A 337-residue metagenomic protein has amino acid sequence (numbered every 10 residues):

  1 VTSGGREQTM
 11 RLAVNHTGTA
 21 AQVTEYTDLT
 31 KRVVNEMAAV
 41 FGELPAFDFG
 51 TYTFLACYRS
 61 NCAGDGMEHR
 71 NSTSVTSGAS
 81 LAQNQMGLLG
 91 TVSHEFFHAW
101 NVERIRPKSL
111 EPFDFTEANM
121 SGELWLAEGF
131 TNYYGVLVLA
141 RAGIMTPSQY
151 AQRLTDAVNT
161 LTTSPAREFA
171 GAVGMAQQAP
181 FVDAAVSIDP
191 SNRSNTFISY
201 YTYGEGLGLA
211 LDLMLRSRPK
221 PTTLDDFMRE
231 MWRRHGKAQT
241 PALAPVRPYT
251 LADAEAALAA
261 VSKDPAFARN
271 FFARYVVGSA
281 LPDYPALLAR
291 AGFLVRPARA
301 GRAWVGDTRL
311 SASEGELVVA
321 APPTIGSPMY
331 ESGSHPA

Functional and structural regions predicted by a protein language model:
T2-L124: Juxtacatalytic substrate-recognition/specificity segment
A20-R32, A82-G87, T91, S121 (+9 more regions): Soluble non-cytosolic domains of exported or imported proteins
P45, L139-Y150, L215-T223, V261-R269: Structural helix-adjacent loops and short alpha-helical linkers that scaffold large soluble proteins
F47-Y52, Y203, F267-A268: Loop/turn elements at helix/coil->beta-strand transitions in domains of secreted/extracellular proteins
R106-F113, A118-Y201, R233, A238 (+1 more regions): Acidic/His/Gly-enriched intrinsically disordered linker/tail segments that often contain short helix/coil "MoRF-like"
T131, G208-L211, P221, F271-A273 (+1 more regions): Hydrophobic, well-ordered secondary-structure elements that form the walls of internal hydrophobic environments
Y133-A140, G206-S217: Short glycine/serine- and small hydrophobic-enriched flexible loop segments
K237-A337: Beta/coil-rich, acidic/histidine-enriched accessory regions frequently appended to metallopeptidases
